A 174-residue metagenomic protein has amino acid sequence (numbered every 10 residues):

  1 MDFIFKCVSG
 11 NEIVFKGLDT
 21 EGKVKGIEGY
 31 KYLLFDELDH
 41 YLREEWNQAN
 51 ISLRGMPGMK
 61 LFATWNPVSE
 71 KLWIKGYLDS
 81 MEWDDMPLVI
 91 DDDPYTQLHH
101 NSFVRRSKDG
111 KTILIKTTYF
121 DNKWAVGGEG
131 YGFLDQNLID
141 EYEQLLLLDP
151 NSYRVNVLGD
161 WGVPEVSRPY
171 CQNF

Functional and structural regions predicted by a protein language model:
M1-K31: Inter-Walker segment of RecA-like/P-loop motor cores
N11-E12, K31-Y32, P57-A63: Loop/turn-to-beta-strand initiation segments
K16, L114, Q172: Alpha-helix-centered segments that form part of catalytic cores
V24, I74, V157: Short clusters of hydrophobic/aromatic residues that line enzyme substrate/ligand-binding pockets
G29-W46: SF2 helicase catalytic motif II
E37, N50-R54, D149: Long, contiguous amphipathic alpha-helices that act as assembly "spine/axial" helices in icosahedral shell and virion
L42-I139: ASCE P-loop NTPase helicase motor core
N122-F174: ATPase catalytic-site recognition across NTP-hydrolyzing enzymes
